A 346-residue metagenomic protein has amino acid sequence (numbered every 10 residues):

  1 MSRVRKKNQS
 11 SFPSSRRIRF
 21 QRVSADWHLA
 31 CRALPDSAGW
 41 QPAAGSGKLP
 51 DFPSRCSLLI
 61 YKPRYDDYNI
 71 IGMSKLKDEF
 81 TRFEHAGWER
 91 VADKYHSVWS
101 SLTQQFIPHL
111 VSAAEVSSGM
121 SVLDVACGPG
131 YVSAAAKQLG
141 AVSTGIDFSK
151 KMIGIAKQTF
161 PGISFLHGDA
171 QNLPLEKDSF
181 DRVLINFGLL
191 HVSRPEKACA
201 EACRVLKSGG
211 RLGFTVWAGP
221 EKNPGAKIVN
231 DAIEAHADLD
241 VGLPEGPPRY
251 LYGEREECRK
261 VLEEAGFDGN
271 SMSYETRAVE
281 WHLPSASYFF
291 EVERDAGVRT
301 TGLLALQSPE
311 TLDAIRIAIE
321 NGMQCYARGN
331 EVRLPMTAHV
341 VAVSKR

Functional and structural regions predicted by a protein language model:
M1-R3, F12-R19, V23-W40, S46-K48: Intrinsic, low-complexity polybasic segments
N8, D26-H28, D36, D51 (+2 more regions): Intrinsic-disorder-associated, low-complexity terminal segments enriched in Asp/Asn/His/Tyr and depleted of Lys/Arg
Y68, G72-M120, Y131-A135, K151-I155 (+3 more regions): Conserved class I S-adenosyl-L-methionine
K75-K77, E84, P129-Y131, R249-R346: Conserved Class I S-adenosyl-L-methionine
S121-L173, R182, K197: Class I SAM-dependent methyltransferase SAM/SAH-binding core
D181-E196, A218: A short SAM/SAH-binding and catalytic strip from SAM-dependent methyltransferases
E196-K197, C203-S285, T300, L304: Conserved catalytic/acceptor-binding region of the Class I
